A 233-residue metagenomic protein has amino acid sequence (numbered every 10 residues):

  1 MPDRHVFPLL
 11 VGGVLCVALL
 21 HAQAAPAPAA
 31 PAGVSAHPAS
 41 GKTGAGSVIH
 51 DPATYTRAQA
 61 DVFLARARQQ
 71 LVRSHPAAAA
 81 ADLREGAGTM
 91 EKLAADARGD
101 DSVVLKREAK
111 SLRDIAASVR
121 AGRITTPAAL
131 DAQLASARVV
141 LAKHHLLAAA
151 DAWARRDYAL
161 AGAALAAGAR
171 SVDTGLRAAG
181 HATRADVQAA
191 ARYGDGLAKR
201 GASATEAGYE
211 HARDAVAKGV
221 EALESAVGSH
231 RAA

Functional and structural regions predicted by a protein language model:
M1-R4: N-terminal secretory signal peptides that target proteins for export/translocation
P8-A18: Bacterial N-terminal signal peptides
A24-A233: Long, charged/polar, soluble alpha-helical segments
